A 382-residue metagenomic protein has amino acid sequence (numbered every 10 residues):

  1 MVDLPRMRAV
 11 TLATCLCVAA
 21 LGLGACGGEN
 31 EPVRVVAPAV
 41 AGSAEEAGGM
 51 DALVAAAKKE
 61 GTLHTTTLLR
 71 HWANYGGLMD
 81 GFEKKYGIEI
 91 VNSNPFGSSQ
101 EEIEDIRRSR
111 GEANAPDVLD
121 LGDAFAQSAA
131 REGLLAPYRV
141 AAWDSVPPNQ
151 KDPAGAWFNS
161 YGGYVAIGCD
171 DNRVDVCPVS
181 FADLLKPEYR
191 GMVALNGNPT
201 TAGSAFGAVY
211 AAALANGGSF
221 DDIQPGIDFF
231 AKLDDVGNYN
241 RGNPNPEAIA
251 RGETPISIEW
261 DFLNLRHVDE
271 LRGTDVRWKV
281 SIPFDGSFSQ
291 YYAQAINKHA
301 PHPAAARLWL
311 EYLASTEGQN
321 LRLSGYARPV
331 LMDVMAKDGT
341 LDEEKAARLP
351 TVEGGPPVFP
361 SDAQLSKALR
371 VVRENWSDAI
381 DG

Functional and structural regions predicted by a protein language model:
L21-A25: C-terminal motif of bacterial Sec signal peptides marking the signal peptidase cleavage site
G27-N30: Bacterial signal peptide processing site
A47-K58, T62-L63, L68-E89: Short, polar/charged alpha-helical segment
H64-M79, V91-R107, A113-E253: Extracytoplasmic ligand-binding site segments that recognize negatively charged/polar headgroups
A126-S128, I256-V276: A ligand-binding cleft/hinge motif common to bilobed small-molecule-binding domains
P148, G162-A166, I227-K232, N238 (+1 more regions): Periplasmic-binding protein-like
F288, Y292, N297-P357: Mature extracytoplasmic/periplasmic domains
E353-G382: Conserved C-terminal helix/tail region of periplasmic/extracytoplasmic solute-binding proteins
